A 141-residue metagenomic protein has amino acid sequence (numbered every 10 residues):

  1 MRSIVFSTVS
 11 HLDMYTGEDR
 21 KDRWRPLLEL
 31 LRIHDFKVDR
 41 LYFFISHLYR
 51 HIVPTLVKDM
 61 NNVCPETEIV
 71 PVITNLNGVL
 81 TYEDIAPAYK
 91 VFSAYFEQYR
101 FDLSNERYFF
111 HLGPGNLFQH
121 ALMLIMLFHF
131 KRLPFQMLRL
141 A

Functional and structural regions predicted by a protein language model:
M1-F109, N116-A141: Long, low-complexity, Lys/Arg-enriched
